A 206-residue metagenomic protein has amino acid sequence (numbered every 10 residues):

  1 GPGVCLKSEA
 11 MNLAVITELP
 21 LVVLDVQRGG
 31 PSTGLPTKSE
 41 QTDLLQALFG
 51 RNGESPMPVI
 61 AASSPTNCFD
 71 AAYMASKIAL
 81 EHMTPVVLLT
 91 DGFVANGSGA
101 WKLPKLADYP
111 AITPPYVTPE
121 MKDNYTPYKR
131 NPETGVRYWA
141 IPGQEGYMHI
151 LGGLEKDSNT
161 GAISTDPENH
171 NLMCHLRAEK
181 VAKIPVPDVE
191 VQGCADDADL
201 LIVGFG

Functional and structural regions predicted by a protein language model:
G1-F49, P58-L80: Thiamine diphosphate
P2-V4, T42-L45, M57-P58, G92 (+3 more regions): Flexible, active-site-adjacent loop/turn segments at secondary-structure boundaries
Q27-G30, N52-M57, T90-G92, V117-K122: Short C-terminal domain-edge/linker segments immediately following a structured domain
F49-G53, C194-A195: Short, flexible turn/loop "capping" segments at secondary-structure junctions
E54-A61, D197-L200: Glycine- and acidic
A71, S76-G206: Flexible, low-complexity linker and terminal segments
